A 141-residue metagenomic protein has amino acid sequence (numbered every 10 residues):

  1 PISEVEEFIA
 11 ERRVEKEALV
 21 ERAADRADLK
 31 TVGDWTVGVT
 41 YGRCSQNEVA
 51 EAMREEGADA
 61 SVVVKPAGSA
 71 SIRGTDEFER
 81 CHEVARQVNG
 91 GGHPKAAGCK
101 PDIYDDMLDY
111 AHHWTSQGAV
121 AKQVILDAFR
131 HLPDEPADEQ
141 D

Functional and structural regions predicted by a protein language model:
P1-R26: Hydrophobic, aromatic-enriched interface-forming segments
E21-D141: Gly/His-enriched, cation/cofactor- and phosphate-binding structural elements
